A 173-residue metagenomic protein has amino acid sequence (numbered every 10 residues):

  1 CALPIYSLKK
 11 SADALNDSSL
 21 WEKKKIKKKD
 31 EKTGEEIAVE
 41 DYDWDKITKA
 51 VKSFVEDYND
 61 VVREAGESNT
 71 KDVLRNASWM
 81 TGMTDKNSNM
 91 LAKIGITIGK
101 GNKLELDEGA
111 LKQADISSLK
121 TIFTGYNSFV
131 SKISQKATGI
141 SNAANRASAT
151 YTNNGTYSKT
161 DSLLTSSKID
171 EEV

Functional and structural regions predicted by a protein language model:
C1-V173: Polar, low-complexity export/assembly segments characteristic of proteins that are secreted or assemble on the cell
